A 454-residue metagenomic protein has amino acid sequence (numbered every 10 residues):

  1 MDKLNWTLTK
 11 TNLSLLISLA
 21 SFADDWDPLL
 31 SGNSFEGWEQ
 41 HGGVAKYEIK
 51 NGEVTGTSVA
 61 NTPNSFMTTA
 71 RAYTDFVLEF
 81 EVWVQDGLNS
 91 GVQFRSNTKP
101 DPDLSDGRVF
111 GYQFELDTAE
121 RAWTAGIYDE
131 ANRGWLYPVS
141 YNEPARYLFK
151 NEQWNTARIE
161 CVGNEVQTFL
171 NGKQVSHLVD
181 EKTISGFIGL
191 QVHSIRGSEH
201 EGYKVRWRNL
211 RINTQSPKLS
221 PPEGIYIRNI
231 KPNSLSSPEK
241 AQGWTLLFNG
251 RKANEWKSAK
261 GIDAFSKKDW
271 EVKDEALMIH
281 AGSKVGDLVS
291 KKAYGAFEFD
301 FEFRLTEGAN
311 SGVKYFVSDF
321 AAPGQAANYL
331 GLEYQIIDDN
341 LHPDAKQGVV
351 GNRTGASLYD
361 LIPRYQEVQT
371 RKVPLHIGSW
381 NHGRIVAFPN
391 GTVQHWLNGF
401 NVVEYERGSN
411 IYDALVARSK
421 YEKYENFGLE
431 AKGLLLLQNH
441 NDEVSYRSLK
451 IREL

Functional and structural regions predicted by a protein language model:
D2-N12: Bacterial N-terminal signal peptides that target proteins for export
S18-S21: N-terminal signal peptide c-region/cleavage motif recognized by signal peptidases
D24-L454: Carbohydrate-interacting regions of secretory-pathway proteins
